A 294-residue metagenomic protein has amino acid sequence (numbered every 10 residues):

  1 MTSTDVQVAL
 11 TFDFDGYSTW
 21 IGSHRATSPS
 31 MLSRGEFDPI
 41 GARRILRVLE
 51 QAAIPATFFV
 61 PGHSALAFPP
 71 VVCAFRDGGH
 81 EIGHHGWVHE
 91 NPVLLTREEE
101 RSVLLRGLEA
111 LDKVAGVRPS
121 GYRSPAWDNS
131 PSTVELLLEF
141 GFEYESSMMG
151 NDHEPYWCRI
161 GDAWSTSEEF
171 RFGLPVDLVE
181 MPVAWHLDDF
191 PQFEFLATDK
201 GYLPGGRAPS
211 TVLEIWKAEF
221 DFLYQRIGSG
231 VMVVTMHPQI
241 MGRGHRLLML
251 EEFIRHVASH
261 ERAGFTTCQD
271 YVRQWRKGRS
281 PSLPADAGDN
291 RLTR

Functional and structural regions predicted by a protein language model:
T2-E81, H256: Active-site beta->alpha N-cap acidic-glycine motif
T2-S3, Q51-A52, G206-R294: C-terminal domain-boundary segment and adjacent tail
T4-V8, A52-A56, G78-E81, A115-S120 (+4 more regions): Short, well-ordered coil/turn segments that N-cap beta-strands
D13, L49, I82-H85, Y122 (+4 more regions): Conserved, mostly hydrophobic/aromatic
R34-P39, T57-P69, E90-E100, R123-S132 (+4 more regions): Acidic-and-aromatic substrate-binding clefts and catalytic sites of carbohydrate-active enzymes
A42-L46, P69-C73, R101-L108, V134 (+2 more regions): Generic structural signal for well-ordered alpha-helices, preferentially at hydrophobic/aromatic core positions
L66, G79-L138: Long, hydrophobic, well-ordered secondary-structure blocks that form the structural core and pocket-lining surfaces
D112-K113, V117-G228, P284: Active-site-adjacent pocket scaffolds in enzyme catalytic domains
